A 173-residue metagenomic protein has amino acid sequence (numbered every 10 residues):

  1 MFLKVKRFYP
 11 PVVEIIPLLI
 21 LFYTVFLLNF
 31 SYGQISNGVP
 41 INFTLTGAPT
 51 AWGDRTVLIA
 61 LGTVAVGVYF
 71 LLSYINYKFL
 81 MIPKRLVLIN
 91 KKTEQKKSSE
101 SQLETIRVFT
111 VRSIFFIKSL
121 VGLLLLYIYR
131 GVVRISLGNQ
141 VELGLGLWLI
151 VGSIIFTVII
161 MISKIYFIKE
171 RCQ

Functional and structural regions predicted by a protein language model:
M1-K6, G47, S99-R107: Cytosolic juxtamembrane amphipathic/interface segments immediately preceding and feeding into a transmembrane helix
K4-I20, V108-V111: Alpha-helical transmembrane segments and their helix-start/interface "positive-inside/aromatic belt" motifs in integral
L28-A60: Active-site and channel-lining beta-strand-loop segments that bind or position nucleotide-derived/phosphorylated
I59, G131-Q173: Alpha-helical transmembrane segments and their immediate juxtamembrane interface regions
G62-P83: Hydrophobic alpha-helical membrane-embedded segments
P83-E104: Juxtamembrane inter-helical linkers in multi-pass membrane proteins
S113-S136: Alpha-helical transmembrane segments and their membrane-interface junctions in multi-pass membrane proteins
